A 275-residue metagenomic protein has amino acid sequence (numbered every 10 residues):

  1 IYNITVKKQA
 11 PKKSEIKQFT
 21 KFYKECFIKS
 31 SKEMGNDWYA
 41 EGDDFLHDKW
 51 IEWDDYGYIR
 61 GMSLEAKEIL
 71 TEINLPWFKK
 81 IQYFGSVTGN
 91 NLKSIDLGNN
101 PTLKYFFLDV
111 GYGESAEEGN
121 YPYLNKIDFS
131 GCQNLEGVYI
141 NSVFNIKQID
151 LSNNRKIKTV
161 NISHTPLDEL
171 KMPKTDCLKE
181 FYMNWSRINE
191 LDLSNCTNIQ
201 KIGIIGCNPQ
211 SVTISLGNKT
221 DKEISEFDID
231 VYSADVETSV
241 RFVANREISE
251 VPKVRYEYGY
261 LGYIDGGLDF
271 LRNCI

Functional and structural regions predicted by a protein language model:
I1-Y83, N91-K104, Y112-A116, S130-Q133 (+4 more regions): N-terminal capping/linker segments that flank leucine-rich repeat
S63, N74, G85-S86, D96 (+10 more regions): Conserved positional slot within leucine-rich repeat
L70-T71, L92-K93, L124-N125, L135 (+4 more regions): Leucine-rich repeat
S115-A116, Y121-N125: Catalytic core of nucleotide-activated saccharide and alditol-phosphate transferases
